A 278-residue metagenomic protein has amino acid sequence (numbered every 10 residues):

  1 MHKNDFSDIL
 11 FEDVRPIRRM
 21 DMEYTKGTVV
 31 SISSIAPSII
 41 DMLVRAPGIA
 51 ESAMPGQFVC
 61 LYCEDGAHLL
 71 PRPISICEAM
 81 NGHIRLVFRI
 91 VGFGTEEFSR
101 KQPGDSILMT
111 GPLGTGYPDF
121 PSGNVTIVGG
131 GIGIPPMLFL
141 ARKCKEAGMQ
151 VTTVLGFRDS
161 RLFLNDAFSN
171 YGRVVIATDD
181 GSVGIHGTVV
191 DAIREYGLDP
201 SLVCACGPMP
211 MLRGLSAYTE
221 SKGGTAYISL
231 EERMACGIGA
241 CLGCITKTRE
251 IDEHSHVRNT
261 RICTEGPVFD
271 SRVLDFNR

Functional and structural regions predicted by a protein language model:
K3, I9-P16: Short, positively charged and aromatic/hydrophobic N-terminal segments
V14-P103: Ferredoxin-reductase
E23, N259-R278: Short, basic/aromatic-enriched C-terminal tail that caps enzymatic domains
S31, E78, I176-T178, I228 (+1 more regions): Structural signal for conserved beta-strand scaffold positions within catalytic alpha/beta enzyme cores
F93-R233: FNR/FR-type flavoprotein reductase catalytic core
M209, E232-P267: Local cysteine-cluster metal-coordination motifs and their immediate loop/turn environment, predominantly Fe-S cluster
